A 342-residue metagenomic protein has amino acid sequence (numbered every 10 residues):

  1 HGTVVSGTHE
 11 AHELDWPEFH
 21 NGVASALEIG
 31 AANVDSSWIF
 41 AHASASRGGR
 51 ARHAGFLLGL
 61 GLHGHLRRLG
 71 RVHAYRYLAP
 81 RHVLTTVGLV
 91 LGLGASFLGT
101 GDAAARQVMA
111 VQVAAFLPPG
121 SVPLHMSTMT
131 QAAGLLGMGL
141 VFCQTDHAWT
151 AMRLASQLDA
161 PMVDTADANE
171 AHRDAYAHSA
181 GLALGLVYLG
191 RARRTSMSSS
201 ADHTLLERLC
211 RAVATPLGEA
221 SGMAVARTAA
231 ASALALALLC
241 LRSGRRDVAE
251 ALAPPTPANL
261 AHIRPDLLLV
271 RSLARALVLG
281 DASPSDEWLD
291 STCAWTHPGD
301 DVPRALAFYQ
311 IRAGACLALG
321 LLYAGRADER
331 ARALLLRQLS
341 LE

Functional and structural regions predicted by a protein language model:
H1-E342: Mature, well-folded catalytic/scaffold domains that follow N-terminal targeting or propeptide regions
